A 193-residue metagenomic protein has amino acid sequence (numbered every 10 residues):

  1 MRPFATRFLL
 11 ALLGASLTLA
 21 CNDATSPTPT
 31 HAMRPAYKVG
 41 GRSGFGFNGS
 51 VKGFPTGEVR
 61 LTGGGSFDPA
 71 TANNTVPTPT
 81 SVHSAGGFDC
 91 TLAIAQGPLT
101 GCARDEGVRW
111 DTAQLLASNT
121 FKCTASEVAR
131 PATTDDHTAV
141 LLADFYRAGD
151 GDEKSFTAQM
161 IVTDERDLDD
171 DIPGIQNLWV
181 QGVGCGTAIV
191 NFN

Functional and structural regions predicted by a protein language model:
M1, T25-P27, D171: Selective for proline/serine-rich intrinsically disordered segments in cytosolic/nuclear regulatory regions
M1-L10: Bacterial N-terminal signal peptides that target proteins for export
L12-A15: Alpha-helical transmembrane segments
L17-A20: C-terminal motif of bacterial Sec signal peptides marking the signal peptidase cleavage site
N22-R109, Q114-L116, I175-N193: N-terminal segment immediately downstream of the Sec signal-peptide cleavage site in secreted/extracellular proteins
G44-G46, R60-G64, K122, H137-F145 (+2 more regions): Ordered hydrophobic segments in well-structured contexts
A113-A132: Short amphipathic beta-strand and strand-loop transition segments with alternating hydrophobic
S126-G182: Extracytosolic low-complexity repeat regions of secreted or lipid-anchored proteins
